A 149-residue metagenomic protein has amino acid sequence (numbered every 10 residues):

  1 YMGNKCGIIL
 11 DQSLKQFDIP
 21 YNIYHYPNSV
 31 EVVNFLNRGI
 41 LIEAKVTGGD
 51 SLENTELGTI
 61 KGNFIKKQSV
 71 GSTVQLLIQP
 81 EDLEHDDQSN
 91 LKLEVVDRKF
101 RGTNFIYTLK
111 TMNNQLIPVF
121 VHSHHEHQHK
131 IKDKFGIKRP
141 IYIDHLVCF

Functional and structural regions predicted by a protein language model:
Y1-G58: Internal alpha/beta loop-helix hairpins
G39-L41, G49-F149: Non-catalytic connector elements of ABC transporters
